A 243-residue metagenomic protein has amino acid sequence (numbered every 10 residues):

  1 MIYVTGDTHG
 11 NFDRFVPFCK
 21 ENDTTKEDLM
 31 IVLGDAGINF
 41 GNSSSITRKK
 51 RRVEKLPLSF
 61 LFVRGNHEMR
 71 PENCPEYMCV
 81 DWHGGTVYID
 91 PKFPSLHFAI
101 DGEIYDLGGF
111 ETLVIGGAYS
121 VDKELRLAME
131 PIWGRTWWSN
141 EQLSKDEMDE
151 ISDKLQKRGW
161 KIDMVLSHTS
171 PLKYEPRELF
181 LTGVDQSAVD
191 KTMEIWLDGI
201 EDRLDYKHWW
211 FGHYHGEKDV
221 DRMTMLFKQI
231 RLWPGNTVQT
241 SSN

Functional and structural regions predicted by a protein language model:
M1-G10, R14, F18, D122-G134: Short, charged N-terminal beta->alpha structural module
M1-Y3, E103-V114, M164, V220-M225: Beta-strand-turn-beta hairpins that frame and shape the catalytic cleft of phosphate-ester-processing enzymes
V4-G6, M30-D35, F60-H67, A99-I100 (+3 more regions): Active-site neighborhood of phospho(di)ester-bond hydrolases with catalytic His/Asp-centered motifs
T5, N11-L107, F180, Q186 (+2 more regions): Core catalytic region of metal-dependent phosphoesterases/phosphodiesterases, especially metallo-beta-lactamase-like
H9-G10, G37-N39, H67-M69, G117-V121 (+3 more regions): Short, solvent-exposed loop/turn segments at secondary-structure junctions
V16, S152-K154, D198: Short hydrophobic/charged patches on amphipathic alpha-helices used for structural packing and interfaces
R51, S59-V63, M78-D90, S170-N243: Conserved beta-sheet core of the metallophosphoesterase superfamily
P94, G108-K191: Active-site-proximal loop/helix segment associated with metal-binding centers of metalloenzymes
